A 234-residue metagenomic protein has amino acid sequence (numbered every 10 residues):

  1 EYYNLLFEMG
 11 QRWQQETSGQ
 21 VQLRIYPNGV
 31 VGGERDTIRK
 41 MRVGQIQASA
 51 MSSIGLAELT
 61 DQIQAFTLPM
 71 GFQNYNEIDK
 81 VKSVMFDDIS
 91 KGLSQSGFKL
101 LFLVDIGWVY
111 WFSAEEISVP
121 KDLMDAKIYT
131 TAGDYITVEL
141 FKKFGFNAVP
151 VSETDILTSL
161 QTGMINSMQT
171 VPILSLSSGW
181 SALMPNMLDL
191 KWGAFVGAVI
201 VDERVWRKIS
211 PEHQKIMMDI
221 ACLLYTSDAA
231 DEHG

Functional and structural regions predicted by a protein language model:
E1-E77, D88, L93-S227: N-terminal secretory/targeting leader peptides
S83: An acidic, glycine-rich surface segment that forms the CoA-thioester-binding/catalytic face of crotonase-fold enzymes
D228-G234: A short, hydrophobic C-terminal helix/tail in secreted or cell-surface proteins
